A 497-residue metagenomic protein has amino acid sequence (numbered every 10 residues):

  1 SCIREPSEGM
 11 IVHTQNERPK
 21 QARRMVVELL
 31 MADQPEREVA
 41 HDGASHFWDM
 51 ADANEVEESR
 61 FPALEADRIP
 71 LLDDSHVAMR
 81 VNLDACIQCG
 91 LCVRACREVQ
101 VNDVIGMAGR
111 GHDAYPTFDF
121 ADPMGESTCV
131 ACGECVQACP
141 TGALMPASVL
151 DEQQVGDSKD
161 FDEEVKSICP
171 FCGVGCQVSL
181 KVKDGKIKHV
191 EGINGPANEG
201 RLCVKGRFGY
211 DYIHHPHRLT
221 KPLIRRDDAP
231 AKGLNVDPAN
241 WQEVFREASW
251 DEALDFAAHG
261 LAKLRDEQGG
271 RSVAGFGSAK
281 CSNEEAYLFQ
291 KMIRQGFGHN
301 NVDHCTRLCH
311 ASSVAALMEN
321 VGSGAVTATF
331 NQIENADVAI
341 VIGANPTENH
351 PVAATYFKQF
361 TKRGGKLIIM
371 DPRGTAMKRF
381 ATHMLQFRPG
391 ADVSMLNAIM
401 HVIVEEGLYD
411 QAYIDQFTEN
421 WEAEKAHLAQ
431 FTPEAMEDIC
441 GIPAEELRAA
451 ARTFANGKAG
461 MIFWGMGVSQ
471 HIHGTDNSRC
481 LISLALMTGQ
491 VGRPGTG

Functional and structural regions predicted by a protein language model:
S1, G9-E406, P443, A485: N-terminal export/assembly segments and adjacent metallocofactor-ligating motifs of anaerobic energy-metabolism
R4-E8, H112-Y115, T375-F380, H427-T432 (+1 more regions): Short acidic (Asp/Glu) and glycine-rich catalytic loops that position anionic groups and cofactors
M50-E57, E424-Q430, L447-G460: Core structural elements
R68-L72, E267, E437, I442-I462: Non-catalytic, charge-rich alpha-helical accessory subdomains
V104, P146-A147, Q268-S272, Y409-I414 (+2 more regions): Flexible, glycine/charged-enriched surface loops at secondary-structure junctions
H217, V404-F431: Scaffold signal of the M16-like zinc-metallopeptidase fold and its non-catalytic homologs
Q332-V341, N420-C440: Conserved thiamine diphosphate
F454-G497: A glycine-rich, hydrophobic/aromatic-adjacent loop/helix-cap motif
